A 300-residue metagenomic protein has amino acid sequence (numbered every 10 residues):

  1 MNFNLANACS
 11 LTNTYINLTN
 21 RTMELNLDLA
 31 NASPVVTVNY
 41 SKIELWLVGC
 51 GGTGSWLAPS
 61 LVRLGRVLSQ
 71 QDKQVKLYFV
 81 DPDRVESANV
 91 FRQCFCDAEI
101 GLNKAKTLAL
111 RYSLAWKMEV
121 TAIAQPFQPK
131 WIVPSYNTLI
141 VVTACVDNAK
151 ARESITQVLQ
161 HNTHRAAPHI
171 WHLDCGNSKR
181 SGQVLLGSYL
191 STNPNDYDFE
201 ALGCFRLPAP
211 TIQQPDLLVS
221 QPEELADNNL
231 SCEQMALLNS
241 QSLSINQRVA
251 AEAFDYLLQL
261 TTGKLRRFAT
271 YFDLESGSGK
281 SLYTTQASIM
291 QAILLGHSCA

Functional and structural regions predicted by a protein language model:
F3-N4, A8-G52, K150, T156-A300: Glycine-rich phosphate/adenylate-binding loop
I43, K73-L77, D83, V120 (+2 more regions): Residue-level recognition of the N-termini of beta-strands and the immediately preceding loop/turn
I43-Q70, D81-R84: Glycine-rich adenosine-cofactor-binding loop
L61-S69, C94, L159-T163: Active-site catalytic pocket residues across diverse enzymes, especially alpha/beta-hydrolases
Q74-W116: Glycine-rich phosphate-binding loop and adjoining beta1-alpha1-beta2 segment of Rossmann-like nucleotide-binding folds
L102-L139, V146-E153: A structured beta-alpha segment of the ubiquitous adenosine-cofactor-binding alpha/beta core
L139-V141, I170: Conserved acidic residues
A144-C145, C175: Short, well-ordered coil/turn residues at beta-beta hairpins and beta-strand->alpha-helix junctions within
